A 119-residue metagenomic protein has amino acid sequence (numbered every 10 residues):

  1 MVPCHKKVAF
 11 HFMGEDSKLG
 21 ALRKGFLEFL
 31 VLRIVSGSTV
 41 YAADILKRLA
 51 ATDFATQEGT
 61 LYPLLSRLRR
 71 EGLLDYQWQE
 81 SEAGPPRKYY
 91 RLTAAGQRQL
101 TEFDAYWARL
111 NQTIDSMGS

Functional and structural regions predicted by a protein language model:
M1-K18: Short, intrinsically disordered or compositionally biased N-terminal tails of bacterial proteins
L19-T60, Q79: N-terminal helix-turn-helix DNA-binding core of bacterial DNA-binding proteins
R33, S66, T101: A cross-family signal for key residues in well-ordered alpha-helices that form functional helical elements
L61-P63, R67-L68: Basic amphipathic alpha-helical segments that dock to polyanions
G72: Glycine-centered, phosphate/nucleic-acid-interacting loop/turn motifs that mediate DNA/RNA or nucleotide
Y76: Short beta-strand "wing" residues that participate in macromolecule-binding interfaces
E82, P86-D104: Basic, amphipathic "hinge/linker" alpha-helix immediately C-terminal to the N-terminal HTH DNA-binding motif
R98-S119: Amphipathic alpha-helical dimerization/coiled-coil segments that flank or bridge DNA-binding/regulatory modules
